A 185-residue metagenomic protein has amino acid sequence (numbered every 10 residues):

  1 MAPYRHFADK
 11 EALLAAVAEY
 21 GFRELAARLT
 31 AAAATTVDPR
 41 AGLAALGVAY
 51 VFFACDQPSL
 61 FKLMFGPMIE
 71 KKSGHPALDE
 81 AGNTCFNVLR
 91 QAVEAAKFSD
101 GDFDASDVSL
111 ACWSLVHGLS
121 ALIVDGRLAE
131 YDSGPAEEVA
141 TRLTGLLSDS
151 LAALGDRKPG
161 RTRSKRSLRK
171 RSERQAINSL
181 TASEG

Functional and structural regions predicted by a protein language model:
M1-A12: Helix-turn-helix
A12-A32, A45-F52, L63, P67 (+5 more regions): Alpha-helical structural segments
E24-T35, L115-L122: Solvent-exposed, amphipathic alpha-helical segments
R40-C55, S59, S106-W113, T141 (+1 more regions): Amphipathic alpha-helical segments that line or abut small-molecule/effector binding pockets and mediate allosteric
D56-S73, A121-A129: Amphipathic alpha-helical segments used for helix-helix packing
S73-F98, S106-A111, E138-D149: Amphipathic alpha-helical packing segments from all-alpha helical-bundle domains
W113-Y131, L147-R157: Amphipathic C-terminal alpha-helical segment
I123, D156-G185: C-terminal regulatory/oligomerization modules of transcriptional regulators
